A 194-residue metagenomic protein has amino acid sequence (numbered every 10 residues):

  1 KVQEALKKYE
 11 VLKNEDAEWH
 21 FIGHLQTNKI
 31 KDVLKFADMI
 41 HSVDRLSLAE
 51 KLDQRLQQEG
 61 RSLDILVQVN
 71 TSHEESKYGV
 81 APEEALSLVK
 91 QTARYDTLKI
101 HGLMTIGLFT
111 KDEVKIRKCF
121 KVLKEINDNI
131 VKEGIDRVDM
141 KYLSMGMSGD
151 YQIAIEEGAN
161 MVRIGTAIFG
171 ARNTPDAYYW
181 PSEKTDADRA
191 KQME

Functional and structural regions predicted by a protein language model:
K1, Y9-L12, I155, A159-E194: C-terminal helical cap(s) of enzyme catalytic domains, especially alpha/beta-barrels
V2-G149, E157, F169: Conserved alpha/beta-domain cores
Q152: Conserved active-site alpha-helix within GNAT-family acetyltransferase domains
